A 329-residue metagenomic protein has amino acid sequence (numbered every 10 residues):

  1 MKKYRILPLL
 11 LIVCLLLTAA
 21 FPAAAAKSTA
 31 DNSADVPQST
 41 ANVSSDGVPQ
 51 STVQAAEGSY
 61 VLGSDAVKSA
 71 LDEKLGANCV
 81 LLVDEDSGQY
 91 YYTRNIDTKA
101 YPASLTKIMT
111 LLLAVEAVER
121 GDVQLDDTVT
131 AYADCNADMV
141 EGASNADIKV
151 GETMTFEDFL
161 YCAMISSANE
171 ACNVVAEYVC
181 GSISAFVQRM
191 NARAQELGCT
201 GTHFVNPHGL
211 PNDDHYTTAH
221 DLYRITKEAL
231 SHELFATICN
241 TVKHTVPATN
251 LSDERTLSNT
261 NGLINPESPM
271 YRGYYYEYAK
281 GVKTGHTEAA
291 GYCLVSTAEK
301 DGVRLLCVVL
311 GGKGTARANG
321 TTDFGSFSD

Functional and structural regions predicted by a protein language model:
M1-I6, S252: Short, Lys/Arg-enriched, disordered terminal segments
Y4-A25: Sec-dependent N-terminal signal peptides of Gram-positive bacterial secreted proteins and lipoproteins
R5, A23-N32, V36-P49, V53-S69 (+5 more regions): Structured C-terminal helix/loop/strand segments within mature extracytoplasmic catalytic/sensor domains
L10-I12, T18, A34, S45 (+1 more regions): Enrichment for repetitive, rod-forming helical segments
L16, T130-Y132, V205, I264 (+2 more regions): Residues in well-ordered beta-strands of folded domains
G47-H220, A229-E233: Active-site-adjacent loops and short helices of periplasmic peptidoglycan-processing enzymes
C199-T200, P211-D329: Domain-terminus/edge residues, biased toward the C-terminal soluble/receptor-binding domains of extracytoplasmic
